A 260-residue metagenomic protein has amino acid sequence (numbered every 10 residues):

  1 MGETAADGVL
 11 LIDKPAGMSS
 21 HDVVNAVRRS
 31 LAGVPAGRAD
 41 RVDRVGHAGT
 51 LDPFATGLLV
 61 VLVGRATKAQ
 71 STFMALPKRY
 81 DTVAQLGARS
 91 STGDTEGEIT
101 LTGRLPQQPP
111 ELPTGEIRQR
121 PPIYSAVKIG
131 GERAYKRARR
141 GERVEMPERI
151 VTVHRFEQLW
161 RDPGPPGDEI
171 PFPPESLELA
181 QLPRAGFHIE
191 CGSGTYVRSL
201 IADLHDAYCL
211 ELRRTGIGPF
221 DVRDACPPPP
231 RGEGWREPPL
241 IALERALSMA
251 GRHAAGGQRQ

Functional and structural regions predicted by a protein language model:
M1-Q260: Catalytic/RNA-binding core of pseudouridine synthases
